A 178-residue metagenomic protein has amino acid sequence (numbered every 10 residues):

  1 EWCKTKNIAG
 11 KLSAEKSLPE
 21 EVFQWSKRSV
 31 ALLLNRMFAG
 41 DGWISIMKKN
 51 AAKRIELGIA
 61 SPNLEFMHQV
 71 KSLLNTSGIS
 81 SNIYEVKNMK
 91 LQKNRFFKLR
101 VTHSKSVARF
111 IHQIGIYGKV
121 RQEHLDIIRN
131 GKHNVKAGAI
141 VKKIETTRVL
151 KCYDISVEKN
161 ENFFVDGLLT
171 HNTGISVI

Functional and structural regions predicted by a protein language model:
E1-I178: Internal intein/HINT superfamily modules and their associated LAGLIDADG
